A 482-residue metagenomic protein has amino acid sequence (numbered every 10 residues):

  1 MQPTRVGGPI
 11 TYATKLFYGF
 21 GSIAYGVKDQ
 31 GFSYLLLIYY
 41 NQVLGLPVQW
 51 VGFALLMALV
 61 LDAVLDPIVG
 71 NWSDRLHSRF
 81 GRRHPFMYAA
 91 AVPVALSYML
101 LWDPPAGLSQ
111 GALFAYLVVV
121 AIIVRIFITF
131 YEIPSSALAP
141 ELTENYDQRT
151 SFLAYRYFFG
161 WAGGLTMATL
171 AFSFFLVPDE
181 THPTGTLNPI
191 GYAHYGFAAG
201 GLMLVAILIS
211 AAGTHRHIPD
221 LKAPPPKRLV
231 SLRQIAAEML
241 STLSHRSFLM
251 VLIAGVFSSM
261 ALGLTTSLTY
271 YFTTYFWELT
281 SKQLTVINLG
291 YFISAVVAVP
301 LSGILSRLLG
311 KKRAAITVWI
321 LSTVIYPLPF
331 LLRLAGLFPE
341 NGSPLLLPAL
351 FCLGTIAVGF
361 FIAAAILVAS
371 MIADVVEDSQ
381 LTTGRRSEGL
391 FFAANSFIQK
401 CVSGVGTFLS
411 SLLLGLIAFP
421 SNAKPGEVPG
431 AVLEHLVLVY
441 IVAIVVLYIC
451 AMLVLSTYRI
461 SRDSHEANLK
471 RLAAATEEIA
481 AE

Functional and structural regions predicted by a protein language model:
Q2-E482: Membrane-embedded alpha-helical bundles of multi-pass transporters/translocases, especially carrier/permease families
